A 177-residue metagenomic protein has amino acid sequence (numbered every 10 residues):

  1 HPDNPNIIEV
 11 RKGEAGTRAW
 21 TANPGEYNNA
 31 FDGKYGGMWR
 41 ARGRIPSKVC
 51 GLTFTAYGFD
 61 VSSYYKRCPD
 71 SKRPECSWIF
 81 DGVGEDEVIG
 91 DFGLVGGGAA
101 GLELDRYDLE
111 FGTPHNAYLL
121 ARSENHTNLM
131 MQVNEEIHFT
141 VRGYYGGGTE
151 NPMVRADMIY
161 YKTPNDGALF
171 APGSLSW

Functional and structural regions predicted by a protein language model:
H1: Catalytic nucleophile loop
N4-W177: Glycine-rich, aromatic-lined ligand/substrate-binding cores of catalytic and carbohydrate-binding domains
